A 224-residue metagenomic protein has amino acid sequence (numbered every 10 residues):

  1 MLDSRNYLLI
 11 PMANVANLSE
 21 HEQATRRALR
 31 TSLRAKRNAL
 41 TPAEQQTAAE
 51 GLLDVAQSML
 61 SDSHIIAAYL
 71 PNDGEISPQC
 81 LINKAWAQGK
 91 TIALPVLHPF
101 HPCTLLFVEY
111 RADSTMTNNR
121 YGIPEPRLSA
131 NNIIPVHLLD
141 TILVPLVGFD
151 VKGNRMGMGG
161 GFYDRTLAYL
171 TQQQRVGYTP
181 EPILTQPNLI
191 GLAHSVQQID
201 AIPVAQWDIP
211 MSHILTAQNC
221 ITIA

Functional and structural regions predicted by a protein language model:
L2-A24, A28, A35, R127-N132 (+3 more regions): Surface-exposed, charge/polar-rich loops and edge strands
L2-L138: N-terminal active-site beta-alpha-beta segment that forms phosphate/nucleotide-binding and substrate-recognition loops
L70, L146, Q218: Glycine-rich, N-terminal phosphate-binding loop of Rossmann-like dinucleotide-binding domains
N72-G74, V147-V151: Short glycine-rich anion-binding loops that position phosphate/pyrophosphate groups of nucleotides and phosphorylated
S77, F162, Q198: Short phosphate-engaging motifs
L106, V144, D150: Anionic-ligand binding patches
